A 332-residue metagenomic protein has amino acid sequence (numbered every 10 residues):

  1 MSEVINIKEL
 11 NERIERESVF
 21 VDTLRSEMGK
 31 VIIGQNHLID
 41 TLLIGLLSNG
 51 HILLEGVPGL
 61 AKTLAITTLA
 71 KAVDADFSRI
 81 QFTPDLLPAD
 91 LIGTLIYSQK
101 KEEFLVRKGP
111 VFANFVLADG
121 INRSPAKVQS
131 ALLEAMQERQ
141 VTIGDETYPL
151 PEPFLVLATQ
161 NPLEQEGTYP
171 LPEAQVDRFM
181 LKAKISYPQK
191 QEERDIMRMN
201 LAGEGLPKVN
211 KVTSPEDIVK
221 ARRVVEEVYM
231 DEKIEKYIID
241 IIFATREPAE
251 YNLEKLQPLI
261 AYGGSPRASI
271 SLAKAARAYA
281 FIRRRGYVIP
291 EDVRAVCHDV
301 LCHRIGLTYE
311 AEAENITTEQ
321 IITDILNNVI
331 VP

Functional and structural regions predicted by a protein language model:
M1-E9, I14-E15, E247-P332: C-terminal engagement/docking regions of AAA+ P-loop ATPases
R13-S18, V31, T168-Y169, K182-K255 (+4 more regions): Conserved C-terminal "switch" segment of AAA+ ATPases
I14-L60, F243: Pre-Walker A (pre-P-loop) alpha-helix and adjacent loop at the N terminus of AAA/AAA+ ATPase modules, a conserved
L46-T83: Walker A/P-loop
V57, L91, T159: P-loop (Walker A) phosphate-binding loop of NTP-binding proteins
L86-F115: Short glycine-rich substrate-engagement loop in P-loop NTPases that contacts/grips substrate
A89, F112-Q137, P151, E166-Q175 (+1 more regions): Conserved AAA+/SF3 P-loop NTPase catalytic/coupling segment centered on the Walker-B
L105-N114, I143-Q160, L171-M180: AAA+/SF3 P-loop NTPase mechanochemical coupling elements
